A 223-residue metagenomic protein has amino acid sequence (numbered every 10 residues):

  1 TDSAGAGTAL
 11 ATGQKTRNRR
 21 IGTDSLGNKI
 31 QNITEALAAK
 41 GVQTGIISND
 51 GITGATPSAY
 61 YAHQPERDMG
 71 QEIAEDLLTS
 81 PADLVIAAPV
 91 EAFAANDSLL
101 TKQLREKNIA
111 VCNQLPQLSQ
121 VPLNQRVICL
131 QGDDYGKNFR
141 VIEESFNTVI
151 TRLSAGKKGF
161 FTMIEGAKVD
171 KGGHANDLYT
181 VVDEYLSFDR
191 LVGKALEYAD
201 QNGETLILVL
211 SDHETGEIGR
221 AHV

Functional and structural regions predicted by a protein language model:
T1-D68, A82: Active-site nucleophile/metal-coordination loop of metallo-enzymes that catalyze phosphate/sulfate and related
T1-G7, G54-R220: A post-motif C-terminal structural segment
